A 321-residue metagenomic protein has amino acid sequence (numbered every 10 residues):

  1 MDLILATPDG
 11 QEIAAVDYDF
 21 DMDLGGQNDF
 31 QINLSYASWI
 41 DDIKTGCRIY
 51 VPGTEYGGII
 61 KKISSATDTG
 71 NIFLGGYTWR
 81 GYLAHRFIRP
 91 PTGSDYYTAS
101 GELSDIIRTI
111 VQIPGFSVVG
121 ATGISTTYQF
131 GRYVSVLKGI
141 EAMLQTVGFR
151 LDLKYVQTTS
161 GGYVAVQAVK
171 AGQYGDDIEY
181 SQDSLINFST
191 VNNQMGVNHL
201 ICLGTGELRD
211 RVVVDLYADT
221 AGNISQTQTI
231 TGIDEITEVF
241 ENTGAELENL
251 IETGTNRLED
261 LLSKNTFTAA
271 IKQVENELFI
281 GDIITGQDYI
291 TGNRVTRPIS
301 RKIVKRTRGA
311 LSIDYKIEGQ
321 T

Functional and structural regions predicted by a protein language model:
M1-G25, S181-T190: Solvent-exposed edge beta-strands and adjacent loop segments that serve as assembly or binding interfaces
L24-A37, G70-G81, C202, S263-K272 (+2 more regions): Oligomerization/assembly interface segments of phage tail-like spikes and tubes
I32, G76, P90-V118, G131-V156 (+3 more regions): Amphipathic, non-transmembrane alpha-helical segments in extracytoplasmic/periplasmic proteins
Y36-S117: Surface-exposed cap/loop segments at beta↔alpha junctions
D42-I49, Y133, S181, G281: Glycine-centered loop/turn motifs
R48-G75, T285-K316: Short beta-strand and beta-hairpin "edge-sheet" elements
S64-I72, T78-L83, G120-V197: Short beta-strand-centered interaction patches in the first periplasmic/extracellular domains of large envelope
G172-G309: Acidic, small/polar-enriched beta strand-loop surface segments
